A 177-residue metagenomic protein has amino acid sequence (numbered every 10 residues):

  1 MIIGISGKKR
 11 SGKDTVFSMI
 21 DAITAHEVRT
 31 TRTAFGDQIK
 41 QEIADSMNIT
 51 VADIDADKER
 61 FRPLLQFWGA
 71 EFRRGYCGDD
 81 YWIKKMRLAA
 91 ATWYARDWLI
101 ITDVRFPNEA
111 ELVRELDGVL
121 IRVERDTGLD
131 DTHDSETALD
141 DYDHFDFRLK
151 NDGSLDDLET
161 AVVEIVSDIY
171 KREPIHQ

Functional and structural regions predicted by a protein language model:
M1-I3: Extreme N-terminal starter segment of soluble prokaryotic enzymes
I5, I101: Hydrophobic anchor at the beta1->P-loop junction of P-loop NTPases
K8: P-loop (Walker A) phosphate-binding loop of NTP-binding proteins
K13: Conserved lysine of the Walker
V16-F17: Post-Walker A alpha-helix
A22-T31: Post-Walker A helix-loop "phosphate-sensing" segment adjacent to the P-loop in P-loop NTPases
T33-D97: ATP-dependent small-molecule kinase phosphotransfer cores that center on conserved nucleotide phosphate-binding segments
K85, N108-A110, R114-Q177: Small-molecule kinase domains that catalyze NTP-dependent phosphoryl transfer to phosphate-bearing small molecules
